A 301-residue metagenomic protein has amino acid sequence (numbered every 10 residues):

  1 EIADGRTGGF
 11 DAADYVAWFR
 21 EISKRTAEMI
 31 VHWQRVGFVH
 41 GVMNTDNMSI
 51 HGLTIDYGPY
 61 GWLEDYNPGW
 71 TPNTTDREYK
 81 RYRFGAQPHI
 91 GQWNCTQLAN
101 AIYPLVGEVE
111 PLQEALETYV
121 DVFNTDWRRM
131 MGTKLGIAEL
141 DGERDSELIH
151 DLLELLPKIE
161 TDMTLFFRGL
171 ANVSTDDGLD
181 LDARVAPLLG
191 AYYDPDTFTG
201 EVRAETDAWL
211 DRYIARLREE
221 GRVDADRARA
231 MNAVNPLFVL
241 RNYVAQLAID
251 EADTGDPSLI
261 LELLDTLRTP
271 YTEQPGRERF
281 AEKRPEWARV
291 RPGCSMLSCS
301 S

Functional and structural regions predicted by a protein language model:
E1-H40, H51-K158: ATP-dependent phospho-/nucleotidyl transfer catalytic cores
T26-W33, P59-G61, T125-K134, L155-L165 (+3 more regions): Short, charged low-complexity intrinsically disordered segments located at boundaries of structured domains
E28, W93-T96, N100, L165 (+4 more regions): Generic structural signal for well-ordered, non-membrane alpha-helices
T45-D46, I50: Catalytic-loop Lys-Pro-X-Asn motif of eukaryotic-like protein kinases
I102-P111, S174-L179, D250-L259: Short helix-capping/linker segments at secondary-structure and domain boundaries
V109-N235, N242: Helix-loop elements that line ligand-binding/catalytic pockets
A191-S301: C-terminal amphipathic alpha-helical interaction region
